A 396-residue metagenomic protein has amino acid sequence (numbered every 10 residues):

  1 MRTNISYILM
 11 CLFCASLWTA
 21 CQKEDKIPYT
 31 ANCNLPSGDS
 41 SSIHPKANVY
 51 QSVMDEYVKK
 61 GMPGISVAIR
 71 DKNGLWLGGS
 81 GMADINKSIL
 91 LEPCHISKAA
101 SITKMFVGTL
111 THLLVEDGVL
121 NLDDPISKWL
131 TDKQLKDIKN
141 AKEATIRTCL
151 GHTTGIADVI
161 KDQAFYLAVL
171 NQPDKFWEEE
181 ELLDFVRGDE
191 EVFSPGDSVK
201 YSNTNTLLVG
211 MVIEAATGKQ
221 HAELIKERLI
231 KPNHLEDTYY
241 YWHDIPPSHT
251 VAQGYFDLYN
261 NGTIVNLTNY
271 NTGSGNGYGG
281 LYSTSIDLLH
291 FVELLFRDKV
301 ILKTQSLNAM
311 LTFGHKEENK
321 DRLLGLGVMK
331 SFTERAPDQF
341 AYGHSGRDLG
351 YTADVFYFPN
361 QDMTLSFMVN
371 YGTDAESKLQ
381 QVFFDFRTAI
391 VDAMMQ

Functional and structural regions predicted by a protein language model:
M1-T19: Sec-dependent bacterial lipoprotein signal peptides
C21-G81, N266-Q396: Catalytic loop of the DD-peptidase/beta-lactamase superfamily, centered on the K-T-G motif and neighboring
N32-S37, M82-D84, P125-Q134, Q163-L170 (+2 more regions): Short linear capping/connector segments at secondary-structure termini
K46, Y50, A99, T103 (+8 more regions): Hydrophobic (often cysteine-bearing) scaffold residues that line and stabilize catalytic clefts of nucleotide/cofactor
M54, V67, N73, K104-V107 (+8 more regions): Residue-level preference for non-acidic, small/hydrophobic
P63, K87-T148, F193-N205, N276-G277 (+2 more regions): Short active-site loop at a secondary-structure junction that contains or immediately precedes the catalytic residue(s)
I138-S345: Short, surface-exposed loop or secondary-structure junction motifs that flank catalytic or metal-binding residues
